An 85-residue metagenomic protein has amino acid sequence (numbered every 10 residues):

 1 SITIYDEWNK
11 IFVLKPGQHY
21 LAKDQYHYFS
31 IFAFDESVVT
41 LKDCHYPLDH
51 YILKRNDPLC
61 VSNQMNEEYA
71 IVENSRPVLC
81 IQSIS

Functional and structural regions predicted by a protein language model:
S1-K10: Short, acidic/small-residue loops that bind anionic groups at enzyme active sites
E7, L14-S85: Long, charged alpha-helical interface segments
